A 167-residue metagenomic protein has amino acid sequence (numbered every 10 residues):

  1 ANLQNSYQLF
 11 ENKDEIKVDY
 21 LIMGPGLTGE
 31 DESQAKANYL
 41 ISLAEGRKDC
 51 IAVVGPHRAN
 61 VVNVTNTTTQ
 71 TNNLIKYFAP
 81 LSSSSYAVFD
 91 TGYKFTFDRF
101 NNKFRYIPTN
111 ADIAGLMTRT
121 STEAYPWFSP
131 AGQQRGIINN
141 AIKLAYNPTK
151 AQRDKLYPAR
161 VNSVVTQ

Functional and structural regions predicted by a protein language model:
A1-Q167: A glycine- and small-residue-enriched flexible loop/hinge signal that marks low-structured segments
